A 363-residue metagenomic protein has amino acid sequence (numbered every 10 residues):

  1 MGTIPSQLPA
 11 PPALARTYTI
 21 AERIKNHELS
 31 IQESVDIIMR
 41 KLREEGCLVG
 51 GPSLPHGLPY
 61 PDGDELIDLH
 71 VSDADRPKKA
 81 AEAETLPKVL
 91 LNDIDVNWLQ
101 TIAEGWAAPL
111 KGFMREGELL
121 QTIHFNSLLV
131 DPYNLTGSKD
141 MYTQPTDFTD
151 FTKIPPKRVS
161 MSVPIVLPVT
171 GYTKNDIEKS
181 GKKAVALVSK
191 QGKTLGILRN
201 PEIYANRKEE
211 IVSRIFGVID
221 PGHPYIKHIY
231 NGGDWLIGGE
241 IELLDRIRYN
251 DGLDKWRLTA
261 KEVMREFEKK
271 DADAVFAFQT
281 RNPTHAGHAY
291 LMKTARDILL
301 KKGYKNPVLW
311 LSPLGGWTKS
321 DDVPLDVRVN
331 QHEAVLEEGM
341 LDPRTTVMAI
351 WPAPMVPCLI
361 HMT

Functional and structural regions predicted by a protein language model:
G2-Q32: Small-molecule kinase domains that catalyze NTP-dependent phosphoryl transfer to phosphate-bearing small molecules
Q7, P11-L14, L54-G57, V166: Intrinsically disordered, low-complexity segments enriched in proline/serine/threonine
H27-E28, G46, G303: Short, flexible coil/linker elements and helix-boundary hinge sites characteristic of intrinsically disordered
I31-M39: Short, amphipathic alpha-helical "lid/cap" segments that border enzyme active or binding sites
R40-L48, E337, L341: Generic secondary-structure signature for well-ordered alpha-helical cores
L48-L54: Flexible, glycine/charged-enriched surface loops at secondary-structure junctions
P55-T363: Nucleotidyltransferase catalytic core that binds NTPs
